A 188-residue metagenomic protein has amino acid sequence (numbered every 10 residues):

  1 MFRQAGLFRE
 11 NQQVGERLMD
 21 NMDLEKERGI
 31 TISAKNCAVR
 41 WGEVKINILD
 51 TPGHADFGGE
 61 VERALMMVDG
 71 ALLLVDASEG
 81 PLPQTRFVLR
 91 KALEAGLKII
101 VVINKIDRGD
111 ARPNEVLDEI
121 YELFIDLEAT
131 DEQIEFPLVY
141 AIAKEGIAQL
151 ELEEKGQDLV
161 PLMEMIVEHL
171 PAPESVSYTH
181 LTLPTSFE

Functional and structural regions predicted by a protein language model:
M1-V75, E115, E119: P-loop NTPase switch module centered on the Walker A-proximal segment
A55, V68-R86, I100, I106-N114: Conserved Switch II/interswitch segment of TRAFAC-class P-loop GTPases
A71-L74, G96-N104, E128, E132-A141: Conserved beta-strand/loop subsegment of P-loop NTPase cores
Q84-A95: Conserved catalytic-core segment of NTP-binding enzymes
G109-V167: Canonical P-loop GTPase G-domain recognition
T179-P184: Conserved small/polar residues in nucleotide/adenosyl-binding loops
